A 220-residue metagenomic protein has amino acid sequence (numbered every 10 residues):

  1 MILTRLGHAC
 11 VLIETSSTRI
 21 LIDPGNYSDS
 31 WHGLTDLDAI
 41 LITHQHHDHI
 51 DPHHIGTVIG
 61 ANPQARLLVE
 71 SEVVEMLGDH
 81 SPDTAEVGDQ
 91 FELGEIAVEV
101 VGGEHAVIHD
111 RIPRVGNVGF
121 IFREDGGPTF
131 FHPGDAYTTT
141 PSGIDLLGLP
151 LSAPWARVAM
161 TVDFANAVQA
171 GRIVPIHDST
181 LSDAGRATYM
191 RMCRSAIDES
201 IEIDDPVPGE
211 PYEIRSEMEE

Functional and structural regions predicted by a protein language model:
M1-T35, T84-G143, W155-M160, V207-E220: Core dinuclear metal-dependent hydrolase active-site scaffold
T4, G78-F91, V162, R172-E220: Binuclear metal-ion centers of metallo-dependent hydrolases, dominated by the metallo-beta-lactamase
T18, A61-R66, V168-R172, D198-I201: A short helix->loop->beta-strand "cap" motif at the edges of active sites that frequently abuts
N26-V73, D145-G148: Active-site metal-binding motif and surrounding structural segment of the metallo-beta-lactamase
A39-L41, L68, D83, E99 (+4 more regions): Hydrophobic/aromatic beta-strand patches that form the interior of the parallel beta-sheet core in alpha/beta enzyme
H47, V73-V74, T138, T180: Alpha-helix capping/helix-boundary segments
S71, L151, H177-D178: Short secondary-structure boundary segments
E75-M76, A156-G171: A short, conserved beta-to-alpha structural element at the edge of catalytic cores that scaffolds binding
